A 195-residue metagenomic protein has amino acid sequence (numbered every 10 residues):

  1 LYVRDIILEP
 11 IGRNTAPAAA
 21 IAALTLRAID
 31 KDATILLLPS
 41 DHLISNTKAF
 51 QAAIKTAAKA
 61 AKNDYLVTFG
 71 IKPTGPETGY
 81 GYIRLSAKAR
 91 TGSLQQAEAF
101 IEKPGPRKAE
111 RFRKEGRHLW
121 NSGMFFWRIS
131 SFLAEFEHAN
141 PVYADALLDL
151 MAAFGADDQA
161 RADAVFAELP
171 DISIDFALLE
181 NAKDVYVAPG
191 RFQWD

Functional and structural regions predicted by a protein language model:
L1-Y2, K183: Short, structured coil segments at secondary-structure junctions
V3-K88, F136-A139: Conserved beta-loop-beta/alpha segment of the NTase-like Rossmann-fold superfamily that binds/positions NTPs
Y80-D195: Catalytic core of tubulin tyrosine ligase-like
